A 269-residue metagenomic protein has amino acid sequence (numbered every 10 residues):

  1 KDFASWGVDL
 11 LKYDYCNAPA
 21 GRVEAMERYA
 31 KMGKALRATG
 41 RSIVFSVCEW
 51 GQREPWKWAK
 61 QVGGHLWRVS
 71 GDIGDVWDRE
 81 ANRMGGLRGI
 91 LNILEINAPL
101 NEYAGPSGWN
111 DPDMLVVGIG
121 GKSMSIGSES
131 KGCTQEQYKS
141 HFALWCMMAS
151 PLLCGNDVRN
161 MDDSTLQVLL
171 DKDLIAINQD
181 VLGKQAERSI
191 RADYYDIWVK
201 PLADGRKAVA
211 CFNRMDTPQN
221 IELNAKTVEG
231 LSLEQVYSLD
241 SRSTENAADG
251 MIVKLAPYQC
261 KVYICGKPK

Functional and structural regions predicted by a protein language model:
K1-S5: Short, acidic/polar
W6-L11, T39-V44, G63-G64: Loop/turn elements at helix/coil->beta-strand transitions in domains of secreted/extracellular proteins
D9-V23: The substrate-binding groove and active-site-proximal loops of carbohydrate-active enzymes, especially glycoside
V44-N156: Glycan-recognition surfaces
K139, W145-M148, L153-G155, R191-E229: Carbohydrate-binding surface patches
S140-S189: Catalytic cores of secreted or luminal carbohydrate-active enzymes
K226-S241: Solvent-exposed beta-hairpin/edge-strand motifs
A247-K269: C-terminal beta-strand-rich structural cap/linker in extracellular carbohydrate-active enzymes
